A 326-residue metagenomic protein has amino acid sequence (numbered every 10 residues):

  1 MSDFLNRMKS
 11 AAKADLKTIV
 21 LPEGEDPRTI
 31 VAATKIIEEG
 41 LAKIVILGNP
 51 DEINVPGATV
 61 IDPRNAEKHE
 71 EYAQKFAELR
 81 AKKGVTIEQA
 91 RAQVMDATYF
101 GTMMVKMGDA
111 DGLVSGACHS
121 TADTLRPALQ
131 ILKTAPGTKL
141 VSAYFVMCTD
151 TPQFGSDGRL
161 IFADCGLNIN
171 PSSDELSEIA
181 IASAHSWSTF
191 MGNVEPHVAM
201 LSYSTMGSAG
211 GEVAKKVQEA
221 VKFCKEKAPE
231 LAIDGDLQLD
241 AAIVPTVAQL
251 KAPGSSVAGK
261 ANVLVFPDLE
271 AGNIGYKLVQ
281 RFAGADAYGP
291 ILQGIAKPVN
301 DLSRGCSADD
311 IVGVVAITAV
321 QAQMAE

Functional and structural regions predicted by a protein language model:
M1-A258, V263-E326: Anion-binding alpha/beta catalytic cores of soluble intermediary-metabolism enzymes, centered on
